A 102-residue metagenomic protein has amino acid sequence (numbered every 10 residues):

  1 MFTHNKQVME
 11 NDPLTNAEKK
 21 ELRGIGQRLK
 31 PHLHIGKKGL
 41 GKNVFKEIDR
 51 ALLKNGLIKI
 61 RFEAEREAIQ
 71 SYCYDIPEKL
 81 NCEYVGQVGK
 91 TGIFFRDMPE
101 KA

Functional and structural regions predicted by a protein language model:
F2-A102: Positively charged, polar, low-complexity stretches
